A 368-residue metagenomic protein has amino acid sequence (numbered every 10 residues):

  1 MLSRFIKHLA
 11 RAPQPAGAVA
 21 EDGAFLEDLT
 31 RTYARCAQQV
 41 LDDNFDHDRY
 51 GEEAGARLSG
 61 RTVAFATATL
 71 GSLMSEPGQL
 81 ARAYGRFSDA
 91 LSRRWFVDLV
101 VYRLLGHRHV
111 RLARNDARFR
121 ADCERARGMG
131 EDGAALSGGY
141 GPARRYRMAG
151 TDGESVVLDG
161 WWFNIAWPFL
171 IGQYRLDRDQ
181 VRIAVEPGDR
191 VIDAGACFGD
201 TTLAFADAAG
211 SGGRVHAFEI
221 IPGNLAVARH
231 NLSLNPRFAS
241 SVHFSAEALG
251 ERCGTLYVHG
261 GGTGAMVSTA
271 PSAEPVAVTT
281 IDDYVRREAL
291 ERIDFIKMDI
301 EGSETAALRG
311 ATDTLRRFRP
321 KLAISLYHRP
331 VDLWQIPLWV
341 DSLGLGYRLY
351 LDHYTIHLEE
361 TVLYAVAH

Functional and structural regions predicted by a protein language model:
M1-H368: Phosphate/nucleotide-binding beta-alpha loop and adjacent structural elements of enzyme active sites
